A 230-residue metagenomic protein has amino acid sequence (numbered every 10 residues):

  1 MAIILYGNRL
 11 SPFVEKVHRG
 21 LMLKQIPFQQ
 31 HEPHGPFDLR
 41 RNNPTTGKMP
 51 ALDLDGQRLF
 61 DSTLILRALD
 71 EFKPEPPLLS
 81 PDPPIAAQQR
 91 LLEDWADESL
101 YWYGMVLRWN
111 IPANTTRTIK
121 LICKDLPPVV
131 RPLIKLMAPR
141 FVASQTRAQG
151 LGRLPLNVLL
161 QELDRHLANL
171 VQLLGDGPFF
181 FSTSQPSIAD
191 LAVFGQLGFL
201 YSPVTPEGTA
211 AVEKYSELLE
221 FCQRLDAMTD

Functional and structural regions predicted by a protein language model:
M1-P132: GST-like domain detector, emphasizing the conserved glutathione-binding G-site in the N-terminal thioredoxin-like
E71, W95, L197, R224-A227: Residues within well-ordered alpha-helical secondary structure of globular protein domains
D97, L167-V171, D226: Structural signal for well-ordered, non-membrane alpha-helices
W102-E213, E217: GST-like fold's C-terminal all-alpha helical module
L218-R224: Intrinsically disordered, low-complexity polar regions and short flexible loop motifs
